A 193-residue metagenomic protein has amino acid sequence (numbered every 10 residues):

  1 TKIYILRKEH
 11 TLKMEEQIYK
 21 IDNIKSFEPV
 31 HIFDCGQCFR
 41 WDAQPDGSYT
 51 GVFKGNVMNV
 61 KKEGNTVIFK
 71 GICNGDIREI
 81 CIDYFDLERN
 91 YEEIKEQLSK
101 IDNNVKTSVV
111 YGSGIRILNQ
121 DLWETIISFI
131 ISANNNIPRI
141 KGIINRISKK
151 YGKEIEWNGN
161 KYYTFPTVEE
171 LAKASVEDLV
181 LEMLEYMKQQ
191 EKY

Functional and structural regions predicted by a protein language model:
R7-Y193: HhH-family (HhH-GPD) DNA N-glycosylase catalytic core used in base-excision repair
